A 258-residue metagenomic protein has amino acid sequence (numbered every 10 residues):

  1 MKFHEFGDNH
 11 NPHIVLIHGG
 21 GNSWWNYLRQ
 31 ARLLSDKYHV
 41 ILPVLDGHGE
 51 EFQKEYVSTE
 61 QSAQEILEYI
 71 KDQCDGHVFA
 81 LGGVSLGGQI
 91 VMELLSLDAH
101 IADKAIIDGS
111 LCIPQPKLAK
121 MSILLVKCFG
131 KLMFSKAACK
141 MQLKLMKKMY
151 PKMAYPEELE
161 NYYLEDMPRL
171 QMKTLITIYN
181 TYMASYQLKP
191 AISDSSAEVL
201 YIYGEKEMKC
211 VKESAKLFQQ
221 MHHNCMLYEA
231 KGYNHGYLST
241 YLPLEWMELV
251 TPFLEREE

Functional and structural regions predicted by a protein language model:
E5-F52: Conserved HGGG/HGGXW glycine-rich cap/lid loop of the alpha/beta-hydrolase fold
I41-G82: Active-site loop/oxyanion-hole signature of alpha/beta-hydrolase fold enzymes
G83-G87, V91: Gly/Ala-rich beta-loop-alpha elbow adjacent to hydrolase catalytic centers
S96, K104-M133: Flexible "cap/lid" loop of the alpha/beta hydrolase fold
P116-L118, K136-A191: Conserved alpha/beta-hydrolase catalytic His-Asp/Glu region
S195, Y201-Y203: Short beta-strand/loop motif that positions the catalytic acidic residue of the alpha/beta-hydrolase fold
M208-S214: Conserved alpha/beta-hydrolase "acid-adjacent" motif
Y233-E245: Catalytic histidine-centered segment of alpha/beta-hydrolase-like enzymes
